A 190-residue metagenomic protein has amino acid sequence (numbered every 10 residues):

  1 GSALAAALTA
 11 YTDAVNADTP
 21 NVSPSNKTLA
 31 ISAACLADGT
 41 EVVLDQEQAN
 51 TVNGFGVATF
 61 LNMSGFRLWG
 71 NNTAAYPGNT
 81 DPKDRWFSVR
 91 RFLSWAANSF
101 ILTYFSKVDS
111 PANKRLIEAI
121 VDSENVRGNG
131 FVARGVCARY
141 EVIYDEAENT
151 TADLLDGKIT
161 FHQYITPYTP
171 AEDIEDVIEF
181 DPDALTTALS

Functional and structural regions predicted by a protein language model:
G1-L4: Strand-loop microenvironment adjacent to phosphate/nucleotide-handling motifs in alpha/beta enzyme folds
A6-S123, H162-S190: Long, contiguous, structured domain-core segments that constitute the functional module of a protein
L116-Y140: Short, hydrophobic/π-rich interface segment
G135-L154: Long, charged, glycine-rich C-terminal linkers/tails
T151-Y164: Conserved, well-ordered active-site substructure
